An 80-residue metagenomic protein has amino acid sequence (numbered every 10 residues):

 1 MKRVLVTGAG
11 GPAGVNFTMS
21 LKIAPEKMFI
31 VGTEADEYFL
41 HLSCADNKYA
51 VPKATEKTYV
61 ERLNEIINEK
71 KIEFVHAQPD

Functional and structural regions predicted by a protein language model:
M1-D80: ATP-binding N-terminal substructure of ATP-dependent carboxylate-amine bond-forming enzymes
